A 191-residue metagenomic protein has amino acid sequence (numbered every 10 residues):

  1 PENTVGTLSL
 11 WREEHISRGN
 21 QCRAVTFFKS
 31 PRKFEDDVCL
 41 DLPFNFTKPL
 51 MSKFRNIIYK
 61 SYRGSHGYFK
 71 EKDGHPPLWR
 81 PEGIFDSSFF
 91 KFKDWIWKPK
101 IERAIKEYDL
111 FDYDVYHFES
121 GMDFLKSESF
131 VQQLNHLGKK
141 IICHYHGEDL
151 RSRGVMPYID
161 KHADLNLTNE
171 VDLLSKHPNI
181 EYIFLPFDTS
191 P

Functional and structural regions predicted by a protein language model:
P1, F89-W95, I105-K126: Short N-terminal targeting/anchoring amphipathic segment
P1-F44, L165: N-terminal subdomain of nucleotide-sugar transferases
E13, A24-F34, F118, M122 (+3 more regions): Catalytic phosphate/metal-binding cores of nucleic-acid and nucleotide-processing enzymes, i.e., regions that mediate
K29-D94: A conserved catalytic-core segment of Leloir-type glycosyltransferases
V38-M51, M156-K176: Structural recognition of alpha->loop->beta junctions
Y108-D109, L134, Y158-D160: Structural alpha-helical scaffold elements that stabilize or flank donor/cofactor-binding regions in carbohydrate
D114-S120, V131-R151, L165-T168, Y182: Active-site proximal beta-strand in glycosyltransferases
D149-L150, K161-P191: Donor nucleotide-sugar binding/catalytic pocket of nucleotide-sugar-dependent glycosyltransferases
